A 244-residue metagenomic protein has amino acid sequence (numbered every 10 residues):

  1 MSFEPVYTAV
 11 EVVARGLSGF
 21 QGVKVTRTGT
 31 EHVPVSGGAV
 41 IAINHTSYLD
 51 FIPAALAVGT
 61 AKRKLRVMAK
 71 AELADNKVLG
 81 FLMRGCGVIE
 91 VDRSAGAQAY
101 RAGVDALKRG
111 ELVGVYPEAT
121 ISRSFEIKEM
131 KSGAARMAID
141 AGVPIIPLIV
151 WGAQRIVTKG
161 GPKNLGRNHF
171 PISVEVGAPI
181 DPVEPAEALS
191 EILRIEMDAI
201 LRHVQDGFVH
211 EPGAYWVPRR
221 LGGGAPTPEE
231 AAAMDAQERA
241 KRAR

Functional and structural regions predicted by a protein language model:
M1-F20, K24-S36, D105-K108, R167 (+2 more regions): Membrane-interfacial terminal anchoring regions of lipid-handling membrane enzymes
G19-Q21, P34-A95: Catalytic core of membrane glycerolipid acyltransferases/transacylases, capturing the structured, soluble-facing
A57, L82, D105, R136-D140: Hydrophobic/aromatic ligand-binding patch that stacks against planar heteroaromatic rings of cofactors or nucleotides
A106-A134: Catalytic-site beta-strand/loop segments enriched in glycine and acidic/polar residues
F125-E191, W216-P218: A cross-family acyltransferase "interaction/gating" segment
